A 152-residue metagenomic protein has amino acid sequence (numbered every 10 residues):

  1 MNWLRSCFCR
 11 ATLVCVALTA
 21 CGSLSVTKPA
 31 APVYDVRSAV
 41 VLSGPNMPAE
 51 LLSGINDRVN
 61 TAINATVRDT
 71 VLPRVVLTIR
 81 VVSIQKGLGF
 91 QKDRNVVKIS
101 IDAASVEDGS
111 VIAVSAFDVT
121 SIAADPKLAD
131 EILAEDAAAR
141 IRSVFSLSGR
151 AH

Functional and structural regions predicted by a protein language model:
N2-R10, C21-N60, G149-H152: A structural "domain/chain start" motif
V71, Q91-V96, P126, E131: A generic structural micro-feature
L72-K86: A short, hydrophobic beta-strand-centered structural micro-motif
L72-V76, R94-K98, I112-V114: Extracytoplasmic
V97-S105: A short beta-strand signature
E107-A151: Short secondary-structure boundary motifs at beta->alpha junctions and helix caps
